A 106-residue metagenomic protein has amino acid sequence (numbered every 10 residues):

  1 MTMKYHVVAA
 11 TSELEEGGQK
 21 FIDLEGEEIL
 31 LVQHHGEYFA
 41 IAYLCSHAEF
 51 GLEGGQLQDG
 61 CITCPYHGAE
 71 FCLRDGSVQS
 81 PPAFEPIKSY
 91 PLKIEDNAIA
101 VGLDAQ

Functional and structural regions predicted by a protein language model:
M1-D59, C72-L73, P86-Q106: N-terminal pre-ligand scaffold of iron-sulfur
C45, C64-H67: Short cysteine clusters
D59-P65, V78-I87: Short cysteine/histidine-rich metal-coordination sites, predominantly Zn2+-binding motifs
